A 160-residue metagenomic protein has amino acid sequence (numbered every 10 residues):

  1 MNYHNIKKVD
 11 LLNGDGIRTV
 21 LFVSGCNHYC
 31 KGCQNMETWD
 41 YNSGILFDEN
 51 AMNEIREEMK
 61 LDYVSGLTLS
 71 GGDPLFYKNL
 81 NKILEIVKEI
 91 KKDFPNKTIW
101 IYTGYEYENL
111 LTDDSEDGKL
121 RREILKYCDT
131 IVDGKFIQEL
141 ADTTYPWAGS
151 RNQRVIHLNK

Functional and structural regions predicted by a protein language model:
N2-Y29: N-terminal pre-triad scaffold of radical SAM enzymes
N2-Y3, I17, N35-S115, K119-E123: Conserved Radical SAM active-site core
I6, G72, G134-K135: Fold-independent oxyanion-binding glycine-rich loops and adjacent beta-strand/coil segments at enzyme active sites
L12-G14, V23, L69-S70, Y102 (+2 more regions): Short glycine/serine/threonine-biased micro-segments
N27, Y105, F136-I137: Short, flexible active-site-adjacent loop segments at beta-strand->alpha-helix junctions, enriched in small/polar
E116-G118, R122-K160: Classical nucleotidyltransferase
